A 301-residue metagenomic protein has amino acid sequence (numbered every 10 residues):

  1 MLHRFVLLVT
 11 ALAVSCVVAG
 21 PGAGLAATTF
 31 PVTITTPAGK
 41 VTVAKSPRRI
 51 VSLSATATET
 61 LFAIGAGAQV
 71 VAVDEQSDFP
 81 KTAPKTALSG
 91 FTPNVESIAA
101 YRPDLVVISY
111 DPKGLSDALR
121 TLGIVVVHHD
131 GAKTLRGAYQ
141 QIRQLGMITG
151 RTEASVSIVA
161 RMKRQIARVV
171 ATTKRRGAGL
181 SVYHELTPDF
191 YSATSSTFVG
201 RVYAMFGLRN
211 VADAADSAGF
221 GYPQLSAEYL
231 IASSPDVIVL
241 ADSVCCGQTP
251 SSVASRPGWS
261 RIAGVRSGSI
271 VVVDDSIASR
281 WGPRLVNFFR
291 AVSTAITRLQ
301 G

Functional and structural regions predicted by a protein language model:
L2-V9, V14-T56, I148, E153-H184 (+1 more regions): Bacterial Sec-exported substrate-binding components of ABC uptake systems
T36-A38, T86-E96, D216-A227: Short helix-initiation/N-cap motifs at beta->coil->alpha
R48-D111, I124, L208-V211: A short, structured surface patch at a secondary-structure boundary
S54, Y110-D111, G131, L186-P188 (+3 more regions): Short secondary-structure boundary segments
P93-P103, T121-L122, P223-S234: Short helices/loops that flank or line small-molecule/ion binding pockets
G114, G137-A138, I142-M147, V156 (+2 more regions): Structured C-terminal subdomain patch of bacterial secreted/periplasmic proteins
G114, H129-Q144, G177-V202, C246-Q248: Extracytoplasmic ligand-binding site segments that recognize negatively charged/polar headgroups
S196-G221, V272: His/Asp/Glu-enriched short active-site or ligand-binding loop at hydrolase and phosphoryl-transfer sites
